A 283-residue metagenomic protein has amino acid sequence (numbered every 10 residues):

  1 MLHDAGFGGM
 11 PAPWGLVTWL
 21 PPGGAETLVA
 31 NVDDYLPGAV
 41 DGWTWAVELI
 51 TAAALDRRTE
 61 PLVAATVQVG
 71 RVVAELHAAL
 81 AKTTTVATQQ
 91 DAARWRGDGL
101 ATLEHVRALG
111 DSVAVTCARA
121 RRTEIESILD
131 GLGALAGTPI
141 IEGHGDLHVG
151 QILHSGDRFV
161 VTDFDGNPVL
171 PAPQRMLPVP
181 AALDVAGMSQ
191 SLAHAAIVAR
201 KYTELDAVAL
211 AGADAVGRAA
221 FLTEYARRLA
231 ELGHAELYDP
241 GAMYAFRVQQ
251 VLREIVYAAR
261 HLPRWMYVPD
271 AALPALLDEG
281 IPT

Functional and structural regions predicted by a protein language model:
M1-E104, D157-R158, V169-A207, A215: Conserved ATP-binding subdomain of kinase catalytic cores across diverse folds
H3, A74, A78-A81, D130-G133 (+8 more regions): Hydrophobic alpha-helix feature that most strongly marks membrane-spanning transmembrane helices and their immediate
G8, D41-G42, E75-V86, A108-S112 (+6 more regions): Intrinsically disordered or highly flexible coil/loop and linker segments, enriched in small and charged/polar residues
E60-V63, V67, T138, G143 (+5 more regions): Short, solvent-exposed segments of well-ordered alpha helices
L76, I128-V179, I255: Active-site acidic catalytic loop and adjacent metal/ATP-binding pocket of ATP-dependent phosphoryl transfer enzymes
R96-L103, R121-I125, R218, L252 (+1 more regions): Short amphipathic alpha-helical coiled-coil/interface segments
V106-E142: An alpha-helical support segment within catalytic cores of ATP-dependent transferases
L205-T283: ATP/Mg2+ or Mg2+-diphosphate-binding catalytic cores that bind nucleotide phosphates or diphosphates via glycine-rich
